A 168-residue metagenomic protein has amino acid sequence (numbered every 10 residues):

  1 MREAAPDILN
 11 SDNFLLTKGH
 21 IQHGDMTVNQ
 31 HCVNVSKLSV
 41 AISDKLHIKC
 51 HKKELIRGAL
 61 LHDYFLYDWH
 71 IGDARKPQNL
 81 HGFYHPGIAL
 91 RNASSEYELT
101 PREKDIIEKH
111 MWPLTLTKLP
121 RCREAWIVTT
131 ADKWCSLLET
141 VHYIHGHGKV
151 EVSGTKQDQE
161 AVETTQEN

Functional and structural regions predicted by a protein language model:
M1-N168: Metal-dependent phosphohydrolase cores
